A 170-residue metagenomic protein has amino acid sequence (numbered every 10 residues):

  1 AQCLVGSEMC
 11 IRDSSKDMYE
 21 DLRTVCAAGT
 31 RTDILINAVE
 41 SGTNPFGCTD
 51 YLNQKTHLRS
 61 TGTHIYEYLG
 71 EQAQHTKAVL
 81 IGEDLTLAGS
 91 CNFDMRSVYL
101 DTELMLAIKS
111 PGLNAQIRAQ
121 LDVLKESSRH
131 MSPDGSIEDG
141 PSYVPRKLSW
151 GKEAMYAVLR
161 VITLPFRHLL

Functional and structural regions predicted by a protein language model:
A1-G6, I11: Single conserved hydrophobic/aromatic residue that forms the stacking wall/gate of nucleotide- or nucleobase-binding
S15-L170: PLD/PLD-like phosphodiesterase catalytic module centered on the HKD motif
